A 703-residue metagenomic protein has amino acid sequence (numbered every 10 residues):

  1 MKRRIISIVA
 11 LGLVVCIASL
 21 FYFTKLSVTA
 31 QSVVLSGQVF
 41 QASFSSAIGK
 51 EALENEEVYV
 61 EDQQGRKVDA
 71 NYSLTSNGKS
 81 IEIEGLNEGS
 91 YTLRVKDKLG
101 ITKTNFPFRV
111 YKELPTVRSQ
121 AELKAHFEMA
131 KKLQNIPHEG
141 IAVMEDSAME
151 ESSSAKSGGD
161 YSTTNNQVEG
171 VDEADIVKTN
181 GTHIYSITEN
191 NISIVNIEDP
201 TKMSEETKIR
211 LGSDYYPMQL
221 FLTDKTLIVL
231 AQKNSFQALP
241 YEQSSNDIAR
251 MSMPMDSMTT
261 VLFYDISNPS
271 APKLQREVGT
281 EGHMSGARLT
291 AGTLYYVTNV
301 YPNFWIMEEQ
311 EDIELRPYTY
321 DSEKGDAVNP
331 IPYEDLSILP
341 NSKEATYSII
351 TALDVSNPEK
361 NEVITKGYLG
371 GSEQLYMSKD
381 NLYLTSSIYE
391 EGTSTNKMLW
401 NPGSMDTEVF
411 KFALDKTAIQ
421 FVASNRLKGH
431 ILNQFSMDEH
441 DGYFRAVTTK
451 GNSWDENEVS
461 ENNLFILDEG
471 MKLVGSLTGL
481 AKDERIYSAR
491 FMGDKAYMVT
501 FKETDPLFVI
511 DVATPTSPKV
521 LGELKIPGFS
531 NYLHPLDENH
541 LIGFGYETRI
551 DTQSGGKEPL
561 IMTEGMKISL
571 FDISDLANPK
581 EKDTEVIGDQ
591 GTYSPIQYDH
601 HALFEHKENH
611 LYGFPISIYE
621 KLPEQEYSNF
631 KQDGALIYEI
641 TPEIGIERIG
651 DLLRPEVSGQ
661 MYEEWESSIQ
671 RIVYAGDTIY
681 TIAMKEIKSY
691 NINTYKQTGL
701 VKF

Functional and structural regions predicted by a protein language model:
M1-R4: Positively charged n-region of N-terminal signal peptides that target proteins for export
S7-C16, F21-F23, S36-G37, F44-A52 (+2 more regions): Beta-sheet-rich non-transmembrane sensory/scaffold domains
T29-V34: Short beta-strand segments of immunoglobulin-like
Q41-N71: Short, surface-exposed alpha-helix to beta-strand junction/turn motifs within ectodomains of secreted and cell-envelope
Y59, Q63-N71, S76, K98 (+1 more regions): Detector for small/aliphatic-rich hydrophobic stretches
K79-I81: Short strand-edge motifs at loop-to-beta-strand transitions and within beta-strands of extracellular beta-rich domains
I83-S90: Surface-exposed, short loops/turns at beta-strand junctions within beta-sandwich domains
